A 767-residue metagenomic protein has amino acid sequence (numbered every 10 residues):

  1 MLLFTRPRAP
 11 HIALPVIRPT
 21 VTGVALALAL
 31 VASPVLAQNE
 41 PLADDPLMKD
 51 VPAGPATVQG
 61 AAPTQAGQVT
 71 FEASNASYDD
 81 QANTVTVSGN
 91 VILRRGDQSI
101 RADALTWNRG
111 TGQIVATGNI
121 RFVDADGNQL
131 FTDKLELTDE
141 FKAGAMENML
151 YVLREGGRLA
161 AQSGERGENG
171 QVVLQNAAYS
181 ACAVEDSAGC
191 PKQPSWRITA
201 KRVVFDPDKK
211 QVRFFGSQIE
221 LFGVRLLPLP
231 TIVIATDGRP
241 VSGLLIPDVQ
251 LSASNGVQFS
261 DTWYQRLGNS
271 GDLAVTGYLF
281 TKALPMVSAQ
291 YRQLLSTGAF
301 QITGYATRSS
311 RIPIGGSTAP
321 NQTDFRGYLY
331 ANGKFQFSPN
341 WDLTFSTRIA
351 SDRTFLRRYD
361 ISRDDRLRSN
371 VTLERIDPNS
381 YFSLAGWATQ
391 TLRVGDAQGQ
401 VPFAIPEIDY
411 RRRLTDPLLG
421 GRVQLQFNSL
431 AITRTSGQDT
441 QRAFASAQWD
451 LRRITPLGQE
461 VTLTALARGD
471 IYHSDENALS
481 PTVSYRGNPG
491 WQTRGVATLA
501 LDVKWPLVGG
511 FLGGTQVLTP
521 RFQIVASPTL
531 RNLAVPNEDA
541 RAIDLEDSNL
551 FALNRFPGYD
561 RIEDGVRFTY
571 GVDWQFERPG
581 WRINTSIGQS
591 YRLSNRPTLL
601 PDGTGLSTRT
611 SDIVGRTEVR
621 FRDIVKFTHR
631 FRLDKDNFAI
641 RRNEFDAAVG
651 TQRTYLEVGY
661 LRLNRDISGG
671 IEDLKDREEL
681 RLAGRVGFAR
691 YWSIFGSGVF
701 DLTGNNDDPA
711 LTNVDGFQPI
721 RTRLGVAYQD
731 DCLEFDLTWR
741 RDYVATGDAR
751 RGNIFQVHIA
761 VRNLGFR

Functional and structural regions predicted by a protein language model:
M1-I17: N-terminal secretory signal peptides that target proteins for export/translocation
L2-F4, A27, P41-P46: Interaction-prone helical segments in low-complexity regions
R18-A25: Sec-dependent signal peptide recognition, specifically the positively charged N-region followed immediately by
A29, E72-N75, L501: Short, Lys/Arg-rich amphipathic segments at extreme N-termini
A32-P34: N-terminal signal peptide c-region/cleavage motif recognized by signal peptidases
Q38-N176, R197-P207, V212, V275: N-terminal amphipathic/hydrophobic interface segments
F131-E136, F141-G144, Y151-I198, D206-R767: Outer-membrane beta-barrel proteins and related beta-barrel translocases across Gram-negative bacteria
